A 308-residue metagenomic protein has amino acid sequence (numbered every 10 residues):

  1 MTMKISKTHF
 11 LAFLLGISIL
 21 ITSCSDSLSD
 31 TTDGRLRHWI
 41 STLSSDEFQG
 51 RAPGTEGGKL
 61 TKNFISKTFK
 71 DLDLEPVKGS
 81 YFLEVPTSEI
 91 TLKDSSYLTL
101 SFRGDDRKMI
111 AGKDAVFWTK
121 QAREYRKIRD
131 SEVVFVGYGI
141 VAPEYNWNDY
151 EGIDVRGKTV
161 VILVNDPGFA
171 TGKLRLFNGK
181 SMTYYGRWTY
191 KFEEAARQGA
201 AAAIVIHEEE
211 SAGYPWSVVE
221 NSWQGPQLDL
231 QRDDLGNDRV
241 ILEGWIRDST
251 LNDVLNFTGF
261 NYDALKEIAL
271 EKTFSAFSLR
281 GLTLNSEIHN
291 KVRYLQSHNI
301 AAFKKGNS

Functional and structural regions predicted by a protein language model:
T2-L11: Bacterial N-terminal signal peptides that target proteins for export
A12-T22: Bacterial N-terminal signal peptides
C24-P76, T87, Y97, W216 (+3 more regions): N-terminal hydrophobic or amphipathic helices/low-complexity stretches enriched in small/hydrophobic/Pro/Gly
S41-S44, V133-V136, T159-L163, A202-I206 (+2 more regions): Structural recognition of the beta-strand scaffold that forms the well-ordered cores of secreted hydrolase catalytic
L43, F69, R103, R247 (+1 more regions): Acidic/His- and Gly-rich active-site-bordering loop/insert found across diverse amide/peptide-bond hydrolases
Q49-L174, S278, E287, S297-N299: Noncatalytic luminal/extracellular "stalk/propeptide" segments of secretory-pathway proteins
Y138-S217: A conserved hydrophobic secondary-structure block that centers on an alpha-helix together with its immediately flanking
R197-Y214, W223, L228-N299: Long, well-ordered, tryptophan-enriched scaffold segments
